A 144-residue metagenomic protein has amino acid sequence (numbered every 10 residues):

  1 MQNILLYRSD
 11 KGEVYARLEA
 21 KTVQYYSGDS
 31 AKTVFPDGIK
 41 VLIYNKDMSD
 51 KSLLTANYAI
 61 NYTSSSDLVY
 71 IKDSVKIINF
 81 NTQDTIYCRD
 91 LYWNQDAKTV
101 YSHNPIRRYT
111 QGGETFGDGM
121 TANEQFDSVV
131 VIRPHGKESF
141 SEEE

Functional and structural regions predicted by a protein language model:
M1-E144: Mature-chain termini and adjacent capping regions
